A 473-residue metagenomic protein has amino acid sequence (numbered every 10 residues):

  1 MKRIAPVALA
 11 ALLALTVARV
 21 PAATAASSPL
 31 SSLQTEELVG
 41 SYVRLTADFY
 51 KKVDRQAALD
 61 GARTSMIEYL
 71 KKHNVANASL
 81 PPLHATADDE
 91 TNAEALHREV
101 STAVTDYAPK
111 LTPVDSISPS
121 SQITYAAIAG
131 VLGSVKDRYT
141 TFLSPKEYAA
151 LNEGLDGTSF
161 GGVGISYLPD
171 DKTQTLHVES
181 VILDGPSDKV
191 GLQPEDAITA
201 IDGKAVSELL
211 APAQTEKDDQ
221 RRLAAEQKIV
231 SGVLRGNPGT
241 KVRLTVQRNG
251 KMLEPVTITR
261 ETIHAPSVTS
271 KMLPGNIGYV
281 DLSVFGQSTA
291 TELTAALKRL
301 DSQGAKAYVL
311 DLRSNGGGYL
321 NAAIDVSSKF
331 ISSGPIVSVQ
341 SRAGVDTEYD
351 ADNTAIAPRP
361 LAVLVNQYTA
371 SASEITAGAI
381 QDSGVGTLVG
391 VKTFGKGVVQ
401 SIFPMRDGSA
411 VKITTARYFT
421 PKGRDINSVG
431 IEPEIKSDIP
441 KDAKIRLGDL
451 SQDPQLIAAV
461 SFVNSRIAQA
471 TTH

Functional and structural regions predicted by a protein language model:
M1-A8: Bacterial N-terminal signal peptides that target proteins for export
A8-T16: Bacterial N-terminal signal peptides
R19-T141, Q174-L176: Terminal targeting/pro-maturation regions of precursor/exported proteins
A26, L30-Q34, T46, Y50 (+5 more regions): Cleft-lining beta-strand/loop regions that shape enzyme active-site pockets
D60-E68, A76-L83, G162-V178, I182 (+4 more regions): PDZ/PDZ-like groove recognition
A126, D137-S180: PDZ/PDZ-like peptide-tail recognition elements
I426-E432, K436-H473: Conserved functional hotspot residues or short segments at active or partner-binding sites across diverse domains
